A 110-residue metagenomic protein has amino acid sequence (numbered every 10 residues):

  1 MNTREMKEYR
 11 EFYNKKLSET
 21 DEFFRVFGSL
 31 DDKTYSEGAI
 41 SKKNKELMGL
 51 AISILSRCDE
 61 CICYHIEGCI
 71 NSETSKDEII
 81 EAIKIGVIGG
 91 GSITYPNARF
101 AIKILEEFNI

Functional and structural regions predicted by a protein language model:
M1-E46, Y95-I110: Acidic, glycine/proline-rich low-complexity segments that act as flexible tails and inter-domain linkers
S18, Y35, A39, S56-R57 (+2 more regions): Residues in soluble alpha-helical coiled-coils and helical-bundle/repeat scaffolds
S29-L30, Y64-H65, A82: A general alpha-helix detector
K43-L47, C61, E78: Residue-level detector of well-ordered alpha-helical segments, enriched for hydrophobic/aromatic packing positions
N44-S53, A82-G89: Alpha-helical scaffold segments that form or flank carboxylate-/histidine-based iron centers
M48, I52-Y64: Short, thiol/selenol-centered motifs that function as redox-active sites or metal-ligating centers
Y64-D77: Iron-sulfur (Fe-S) cluster-binding segments and ferredoxin-like electron-carrier domains, especially [2Fe-2S]
I80-I104: C-terminal structural segments of small proteins and small subunits
